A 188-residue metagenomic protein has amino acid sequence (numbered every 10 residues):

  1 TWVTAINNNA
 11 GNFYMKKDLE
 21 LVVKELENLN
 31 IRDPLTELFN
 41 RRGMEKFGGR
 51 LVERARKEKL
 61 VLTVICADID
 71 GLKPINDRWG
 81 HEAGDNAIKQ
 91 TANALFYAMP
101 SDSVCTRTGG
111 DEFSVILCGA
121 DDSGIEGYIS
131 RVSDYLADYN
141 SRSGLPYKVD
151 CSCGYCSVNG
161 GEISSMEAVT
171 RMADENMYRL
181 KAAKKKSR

Functional and structural regions predicted by a protein language model:
W2-L35, R42-E53, S103-V104, I116: Signal-transducing coiled-coil linker helices
L26-F47, E58, A67-H81, K89: Conserved nucleotide-binding and Mg2+-coordinating catalytic segments in signaling enzymes
M44, G48, I88, A92-L95 (+2 more regions): Heptad-repeat coiled-coil signal-transmission/dimerization helices
A67, T106-E112: Short glycine- and acidic-residue-rich catalytic loops of nucleotidyl-transferase/cyclase enzymes
L72, T91, F113, C153: Hydrophobic framework residues that shape the active-site pocket of cyclic nucleotide turnover catalytic cores
H81, E126-S133, A137, S143-G144 (+1 more regions): Catalytic-core segments of nucleotide cyclases and related cyclic-nucleotide turnover enzymes
A87, S114-V132: Short helix/loop segment flanking the catalytic signature motif in cyclic-nucleotide metabolism enzymes
V104-R107, Y147: A short pre-motif secondary-structure segment
